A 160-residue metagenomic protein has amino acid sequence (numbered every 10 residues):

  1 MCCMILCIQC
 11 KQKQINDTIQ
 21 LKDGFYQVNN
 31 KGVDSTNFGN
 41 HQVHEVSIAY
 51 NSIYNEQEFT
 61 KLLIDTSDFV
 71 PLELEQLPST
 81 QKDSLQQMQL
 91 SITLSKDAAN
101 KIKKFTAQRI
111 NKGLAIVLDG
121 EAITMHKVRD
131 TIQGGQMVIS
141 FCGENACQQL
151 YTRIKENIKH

Functional and structural regions predicted by a protein language model:
M1-I8: Sec-dependent bacterial lipoprotein signal peptides
C10-H160: Structural signature of multi-pass, alpha-helical inner-membrane proteins
